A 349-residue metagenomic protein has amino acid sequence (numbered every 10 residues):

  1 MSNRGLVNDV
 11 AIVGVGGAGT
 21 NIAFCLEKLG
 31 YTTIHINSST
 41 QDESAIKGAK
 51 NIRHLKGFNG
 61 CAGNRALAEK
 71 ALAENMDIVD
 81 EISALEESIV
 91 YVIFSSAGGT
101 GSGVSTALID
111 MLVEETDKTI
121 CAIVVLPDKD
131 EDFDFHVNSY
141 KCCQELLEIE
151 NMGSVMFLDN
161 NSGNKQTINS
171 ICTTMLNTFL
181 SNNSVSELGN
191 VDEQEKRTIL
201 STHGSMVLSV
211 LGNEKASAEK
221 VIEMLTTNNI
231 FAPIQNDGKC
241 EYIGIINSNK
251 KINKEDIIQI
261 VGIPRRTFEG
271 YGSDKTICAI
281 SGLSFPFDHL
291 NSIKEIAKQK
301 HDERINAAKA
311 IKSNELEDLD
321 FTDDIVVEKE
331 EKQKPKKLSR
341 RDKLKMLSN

Functional and structural regions predicted by a protein language model:
M1-N349: Tubulin/FtsZ superfamily GTPase core signature
